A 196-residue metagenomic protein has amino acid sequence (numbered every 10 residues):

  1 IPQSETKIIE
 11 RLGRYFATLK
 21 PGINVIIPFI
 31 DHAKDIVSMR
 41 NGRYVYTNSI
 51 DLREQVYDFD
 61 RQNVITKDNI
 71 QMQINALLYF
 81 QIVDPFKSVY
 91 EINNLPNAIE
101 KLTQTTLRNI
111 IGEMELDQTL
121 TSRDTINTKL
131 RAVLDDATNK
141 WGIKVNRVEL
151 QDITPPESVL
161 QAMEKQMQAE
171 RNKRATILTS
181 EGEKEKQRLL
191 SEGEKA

Functional and structural regions predicted by a protein language model:
I1-K173, I177-T179, E192: N-terminal hydrophobic membrane-entry segments
K186-L189: Peptidyl-prolyl cis-trans isomerase
